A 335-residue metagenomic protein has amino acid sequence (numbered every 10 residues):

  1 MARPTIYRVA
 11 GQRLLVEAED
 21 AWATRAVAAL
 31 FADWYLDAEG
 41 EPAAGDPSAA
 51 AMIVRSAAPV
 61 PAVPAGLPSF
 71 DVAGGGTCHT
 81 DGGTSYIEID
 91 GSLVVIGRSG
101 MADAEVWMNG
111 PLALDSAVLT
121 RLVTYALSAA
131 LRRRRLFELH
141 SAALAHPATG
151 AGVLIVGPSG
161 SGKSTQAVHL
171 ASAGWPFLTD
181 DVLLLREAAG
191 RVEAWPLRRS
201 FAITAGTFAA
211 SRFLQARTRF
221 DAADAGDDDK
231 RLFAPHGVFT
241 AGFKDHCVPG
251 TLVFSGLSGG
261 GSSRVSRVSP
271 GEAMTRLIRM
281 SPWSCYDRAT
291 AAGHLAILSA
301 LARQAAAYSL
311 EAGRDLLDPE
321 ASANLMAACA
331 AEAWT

Functional and structural regions predicted by a protein language model:
M1-S159, S172-A173, L183-T335: A noncatalytic interaction/capping subdomain that flanks phosphate/NTP-handling catalytic cores
K163: Conserved lysine of the Walker
Q166-A167: Post-Walker A alpha-helix
P176: Residue-level detector of anion-binding/catalytic polar loops
D180: Active-site flanking residues adjacent to catalytic metal/cofactor-binding acidic residues
